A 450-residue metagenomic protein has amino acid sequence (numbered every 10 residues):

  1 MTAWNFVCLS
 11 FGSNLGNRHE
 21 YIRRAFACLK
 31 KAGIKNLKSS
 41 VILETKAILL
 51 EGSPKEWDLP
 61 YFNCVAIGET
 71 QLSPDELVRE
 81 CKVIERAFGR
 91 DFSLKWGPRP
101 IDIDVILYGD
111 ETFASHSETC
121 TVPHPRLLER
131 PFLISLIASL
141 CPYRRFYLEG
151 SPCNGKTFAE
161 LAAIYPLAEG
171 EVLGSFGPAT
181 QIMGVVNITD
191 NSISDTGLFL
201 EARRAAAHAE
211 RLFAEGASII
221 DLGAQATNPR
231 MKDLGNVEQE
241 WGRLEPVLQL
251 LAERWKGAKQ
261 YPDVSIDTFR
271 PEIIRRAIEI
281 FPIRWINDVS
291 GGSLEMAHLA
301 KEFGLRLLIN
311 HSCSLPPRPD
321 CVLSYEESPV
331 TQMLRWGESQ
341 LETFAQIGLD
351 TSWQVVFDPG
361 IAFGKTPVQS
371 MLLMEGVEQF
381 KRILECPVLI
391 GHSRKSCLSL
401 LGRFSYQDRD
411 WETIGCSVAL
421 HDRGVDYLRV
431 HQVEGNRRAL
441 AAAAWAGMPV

Functional and structural regions predicted by a protein language model:
T2-L49: N-terminal beta1-alpha1 ligand-phosphate binding loop
V7, I182, V264, L307 (+2 more regions): Hydrophobic/aromatic residues located in beta-strands of well-ordered beta-sheets within soluble catalytic
S13, A66-L72, L107-D110: Short beta-strand-to-loop capping motifs
K38-T70, A224-M231, G235: Short, charge-patterned binding micro-sites
I48, G52, E56-F62, D75-V172: Flexible, gly/pro- and Lys/Arg-enriched active-site loops
A162-D190, A345, L349, F404 (+1 more regions): N-terminal amphipathic alpha-helix/helix-capping segment at the start of soluble metabolic enzymes
T180-G184, R211-A224: N-terminal glycine-rich anion-binding loops that anchor highly charged ligand groups
S192-R211, T227-G257, D263, F269-P271 (+3 more regions): Active-site-adjacent loop and "lid" segments of alpha/beta metabolic enzymes
